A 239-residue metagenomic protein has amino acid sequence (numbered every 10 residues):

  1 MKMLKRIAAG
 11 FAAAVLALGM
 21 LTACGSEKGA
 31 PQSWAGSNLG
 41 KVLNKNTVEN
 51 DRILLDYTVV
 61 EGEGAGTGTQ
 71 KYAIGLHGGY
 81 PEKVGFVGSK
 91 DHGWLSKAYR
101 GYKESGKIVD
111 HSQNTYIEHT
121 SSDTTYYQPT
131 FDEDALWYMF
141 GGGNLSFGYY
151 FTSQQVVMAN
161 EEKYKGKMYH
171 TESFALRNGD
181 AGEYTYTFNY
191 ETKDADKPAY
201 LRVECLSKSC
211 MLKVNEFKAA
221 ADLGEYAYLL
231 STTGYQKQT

Functional and structural regions predicted by a protein language model:
M1-T22: Sec-dependent bacterial lipoprotein signal peptides
G19-Y80, G224-T239: N-terminal leader/targeting segments and the immediate start of mature chains
A23, V48, V59, G68-Q70 (+7 more regions): N-terminal compositionally biased, intrinsically disordered segments and leader/signal-like regions
A30-P31, V109-D180: Flexible, processing/modification-adjacent segments and terminal tails in exported/periplasmic/extracellular proteins
N44-T47, K71-G78, Y99-G101, K107 (+2 more regions): Short, exposed beta-strand/loop patches in secreted or surface proteins that constitute
E63, T120, S207-S209: Solvent-exposed strand-loop boundary residues in beta-sheet-rich modules
K71-G141, M211: An acidic-aromatic
V84-G93, N160-Q238: Gly/Pro-enriched, hydrophobic low-complexity segments that function as extracytoplasmic propeptides/linkers
